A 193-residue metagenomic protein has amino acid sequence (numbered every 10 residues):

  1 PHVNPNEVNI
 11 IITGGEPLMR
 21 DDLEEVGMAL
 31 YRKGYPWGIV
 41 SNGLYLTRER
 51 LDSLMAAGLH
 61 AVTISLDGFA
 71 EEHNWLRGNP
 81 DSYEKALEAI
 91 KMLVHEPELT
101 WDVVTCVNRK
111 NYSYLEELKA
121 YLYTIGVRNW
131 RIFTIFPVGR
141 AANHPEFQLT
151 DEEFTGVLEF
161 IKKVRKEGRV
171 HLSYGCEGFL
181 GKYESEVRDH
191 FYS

Functional and structural regions predicted by a protein language model:
P1-E16, R20-P137, F147-T150: Radical SAM/AdoMet-radical enzyme domain recognition
G139-S193: A C-terminal junction/extension of Radical SAM enzymes
